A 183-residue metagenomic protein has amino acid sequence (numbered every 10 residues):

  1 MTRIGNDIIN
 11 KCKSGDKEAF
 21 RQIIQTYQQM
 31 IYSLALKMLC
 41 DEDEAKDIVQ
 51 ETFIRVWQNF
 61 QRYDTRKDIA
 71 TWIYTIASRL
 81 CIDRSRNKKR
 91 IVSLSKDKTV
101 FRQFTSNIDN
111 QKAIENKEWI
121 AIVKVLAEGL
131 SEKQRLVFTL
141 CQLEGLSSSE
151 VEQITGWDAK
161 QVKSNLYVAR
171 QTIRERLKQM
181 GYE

Functional and structural regions predicted by a protein language model:
T2-G5, I91-N116, S147: Internal acidic/polar
K13-Q22, Y32-E51, I154, A159 (+1 more regions): Short, charged helix-capping/linker segments at alpha-helix termini
K13-S14, C40, F53-D68, K88: Sigma70-family region 2
T26-Q29, K37-M38, T139-L146: Short helix-capping/turn signature of helix-turn-helix
S33, D47-I54, K67-R79: Structural recognition of an alpha-helix C-terminal capping motif at a helix-to-coil junction
T52, I76, F138, V151-E152 (+1 more regions): Hydrophobic positions on the alpha-helical face of helix-turn-helix-like DNA-binding modules
R62, T75-K96, V168: Arg/Lys-rich amphipathic alpha helix in sigma70-family domain 2
I82, V123, Q134, L143 (+1 more regions): DNA-recognition helix of helix-turn-helix
